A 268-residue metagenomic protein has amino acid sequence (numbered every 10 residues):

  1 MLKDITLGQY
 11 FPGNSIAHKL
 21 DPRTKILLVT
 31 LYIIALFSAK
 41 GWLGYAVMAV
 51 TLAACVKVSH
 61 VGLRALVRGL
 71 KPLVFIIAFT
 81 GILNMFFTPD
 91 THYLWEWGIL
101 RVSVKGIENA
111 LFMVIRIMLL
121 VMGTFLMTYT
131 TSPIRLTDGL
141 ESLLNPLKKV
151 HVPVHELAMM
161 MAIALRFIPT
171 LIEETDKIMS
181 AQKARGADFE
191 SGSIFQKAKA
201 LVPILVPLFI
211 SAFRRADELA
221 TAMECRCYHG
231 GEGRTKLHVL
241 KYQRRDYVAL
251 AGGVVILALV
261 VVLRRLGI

Functional and structural regions predicted by a protein language model:
M1-G44, M48-K57, S142-N145, K149-V152 (+3 more regions): Transmembrane alpha-helix interface motif
N14, F37, H60-A65, W97 (+4 more regions): Membrane-helix interfacial "entry" motifs
K25, L63-V74, A249: Alpha-helical transmembrane segments and their helix-start/interface "positive-inside/aromatic belt" motifs in integral
G41, Y45, H60-R64, T88-E96 (+2 more regions): Transmembrane helix-loop junctions in multipass membrane proteins, especially transporters and channels
T51-V61, F75-F79: Alpha-helical transmembrane segments and their membrane-interface exit regions
G69-L73, I77, V114, M118 (+4 more regions): Loop-to-transmembrane-helix entry motif
L73-A187: Juxtamembrane/interface alpha-helical elements of multi-pass membrane proteins
